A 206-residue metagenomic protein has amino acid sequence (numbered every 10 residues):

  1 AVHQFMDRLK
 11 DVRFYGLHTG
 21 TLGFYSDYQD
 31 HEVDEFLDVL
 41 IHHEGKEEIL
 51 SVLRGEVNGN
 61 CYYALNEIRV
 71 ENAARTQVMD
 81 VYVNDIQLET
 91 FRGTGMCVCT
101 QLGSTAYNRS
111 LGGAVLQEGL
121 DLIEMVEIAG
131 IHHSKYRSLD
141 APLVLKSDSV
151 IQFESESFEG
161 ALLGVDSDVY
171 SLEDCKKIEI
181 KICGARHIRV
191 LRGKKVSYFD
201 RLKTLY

Functional and structural regions predicted by a protein language model:
A1-K10, H43-G45: N-terminal glycine-/serine-/threonine-rich phosphate-binding loop
D7-T19: Gly/Ser-rich helix-loop-strand patches that form or flank binding pockets for ribonucleotide-derived cofactors
R8-K10, L116-Q117, L143-L145: Short, conserved loop/helix-junction motifs that constitute active-site signature segments in enzyme catalytic cores
G20-T94: Catalytic core of DAGKc-family lipid kinases
I49-L53, A64-N66, R75-M79, T94-M96 (+4 more regions): A generic structural signal for short beta-strands and their flanking turns/coil linkers
Y62, V70-A73, V78, V83-L88 (+1 more regions): ATP/nucleoside-binding phosphotransfer catalytic cores, i.e., glycine-rich phosphate-binding loops
E89-K135: Gly/Ser/Thr-rich active-site loops/lids in small-molecule metabolic enzymes that frequently grip phosphoryl groups
